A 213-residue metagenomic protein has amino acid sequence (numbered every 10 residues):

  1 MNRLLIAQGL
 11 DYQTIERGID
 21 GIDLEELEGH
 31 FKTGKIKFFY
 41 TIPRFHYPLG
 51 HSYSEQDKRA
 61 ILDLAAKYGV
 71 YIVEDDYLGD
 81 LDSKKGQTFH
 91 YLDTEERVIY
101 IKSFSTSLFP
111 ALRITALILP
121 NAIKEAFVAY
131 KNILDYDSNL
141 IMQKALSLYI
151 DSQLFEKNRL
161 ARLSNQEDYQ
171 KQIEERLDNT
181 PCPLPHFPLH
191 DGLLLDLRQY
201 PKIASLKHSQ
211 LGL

Functional and structural regions predicted by a protein language model:
M1-L10, E25: Substrate-binding/gating loop at the entrance of the active-site cleft, primarily in PLP-dependent aminotransferase-like
G9-I19: Short beta-strand->loop structural element characteristic of the AMP-binding/adenylate-forming
L10, K67-V70, E95-E96: A short helix->loop->beta-strand "cap" motif at the edges of active sites that frequently abuts
T14, I72-E74, L146: Hydrophobic residues in well-ordered beta-strands that form the structural core
D20-D80: Active-site phosphate-binding strand-loop segment of PLP-dependent enzymes
E96-L163: Conserved core segment of the aminotransferase class I/II
L163-Q172, C182-R198: Conserved glycine-rich beta-strand-loop-beta hairpin in the small C-terminal domain of fold type I
L195-L213: Conserved C-terminal alpha-helix-loop-beta "cap" of PLP-dependent enzymes that closes/shapes the active-site mouth
